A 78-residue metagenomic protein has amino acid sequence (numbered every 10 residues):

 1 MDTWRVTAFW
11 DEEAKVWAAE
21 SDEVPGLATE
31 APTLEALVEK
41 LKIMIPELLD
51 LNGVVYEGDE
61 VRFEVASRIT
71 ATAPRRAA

Functional and structural regions predicted by a protein language model:
M1-F9, V24, E35-A78: Short, charged, surface-exposed hinge/linker loops at domain edges that act as mobile lids or interdomain connectors
R5-T29: A short, structured beta-strand/loop element
